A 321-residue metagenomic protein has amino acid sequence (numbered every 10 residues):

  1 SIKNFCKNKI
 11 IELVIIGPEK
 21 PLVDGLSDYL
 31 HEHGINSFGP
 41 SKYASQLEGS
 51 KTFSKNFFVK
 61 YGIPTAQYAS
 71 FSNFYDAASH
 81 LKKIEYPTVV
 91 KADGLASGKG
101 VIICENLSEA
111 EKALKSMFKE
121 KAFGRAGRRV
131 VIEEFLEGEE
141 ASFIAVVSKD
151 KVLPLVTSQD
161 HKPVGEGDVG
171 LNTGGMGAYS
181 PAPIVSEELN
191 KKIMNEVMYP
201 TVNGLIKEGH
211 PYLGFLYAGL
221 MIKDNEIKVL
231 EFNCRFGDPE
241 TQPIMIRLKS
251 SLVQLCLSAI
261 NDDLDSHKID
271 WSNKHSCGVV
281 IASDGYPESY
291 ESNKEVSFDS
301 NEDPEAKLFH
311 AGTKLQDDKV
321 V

Functional and structural regions predicted by a protein language model:
S1-F5: Glycine-rich, highly charged phosphate/nucleotide-binding loops
C6, I10-E12: Proline-aspartate-enriched helix->loop->beta-strand connector
E12-S50, G62-F71: A short, GP-enriched loop/loop-strand-helix hinge that lies immediately N-terminal to, or at the N-terminal rim
L22-D24, A77, E140-A141: Short, well-ordered alpha-helical microsegments
S54, F58-V59: Structural element of the ATP-grasp superfamily
E85-N106, I244: Conserved anion/nucleotide-ligand pocket segment
C104-Q242: Internal nucleotide-binding/catalytic subdomain
M194-L216, N233-D303, A311-Q316: Active-site "cap" helix and flanking loop/linker of ATP-utilizing ligase/carboxylase catalytic domains
